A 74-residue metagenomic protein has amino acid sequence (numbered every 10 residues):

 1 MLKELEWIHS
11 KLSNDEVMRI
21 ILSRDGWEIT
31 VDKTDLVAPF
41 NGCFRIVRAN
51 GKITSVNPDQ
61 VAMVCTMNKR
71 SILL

Functional and structural regions predicted by a protein language model:
M1-W27, R70-L74: Short glycine-rich, low-complexity segments
L12, I53-V56: Structural motif
I21, I46, V64-T66: Short beta-strand element of the conserved SAM-dependent methyltransferase core
G26-K52: Acidic, low-complexity, intrinsically disordered interaction modules
T34-V37, V56-R70: Structured surface patches comprising rigid loops and adjacent beta-strands/short helices at the edges of well-ordered
